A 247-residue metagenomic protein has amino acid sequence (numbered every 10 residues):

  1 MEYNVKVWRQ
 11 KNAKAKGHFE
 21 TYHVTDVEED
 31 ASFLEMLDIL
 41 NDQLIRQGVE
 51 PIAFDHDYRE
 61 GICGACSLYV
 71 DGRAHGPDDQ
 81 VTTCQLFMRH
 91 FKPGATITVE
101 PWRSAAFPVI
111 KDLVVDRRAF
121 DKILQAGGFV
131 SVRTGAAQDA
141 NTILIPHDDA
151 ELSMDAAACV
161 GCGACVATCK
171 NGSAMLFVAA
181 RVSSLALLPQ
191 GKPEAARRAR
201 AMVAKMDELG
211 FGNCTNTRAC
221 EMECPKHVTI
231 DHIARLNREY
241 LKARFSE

Functional and structural regions predicted by a protein language model:
M1-H23: Eukaryote-biased recognition of intrinsically disordered, low-complexity regulatory segments
W8, T25, V70-G72: Short strand-turn-strand beta-turns centered on an Asx-Gly dipeptide
E20-S32: Short, contiguous acidic and Ser/Thr-rich linear segments
A31-E50, I97-E247: Ferredoxin-type iron-sulfur electron-transfer modules in oxidoreductases and energy-metabolism complexes
A53-A65: Short, structured protein-protein interaction patches enriched in aromatics and acidic/basic residues, typified by
V70-K92, V99: Glycine-rich phosphate/adenylate-binding loop and adjacent beta-alpha elements of nucleotide- or dinucleotide-binding
